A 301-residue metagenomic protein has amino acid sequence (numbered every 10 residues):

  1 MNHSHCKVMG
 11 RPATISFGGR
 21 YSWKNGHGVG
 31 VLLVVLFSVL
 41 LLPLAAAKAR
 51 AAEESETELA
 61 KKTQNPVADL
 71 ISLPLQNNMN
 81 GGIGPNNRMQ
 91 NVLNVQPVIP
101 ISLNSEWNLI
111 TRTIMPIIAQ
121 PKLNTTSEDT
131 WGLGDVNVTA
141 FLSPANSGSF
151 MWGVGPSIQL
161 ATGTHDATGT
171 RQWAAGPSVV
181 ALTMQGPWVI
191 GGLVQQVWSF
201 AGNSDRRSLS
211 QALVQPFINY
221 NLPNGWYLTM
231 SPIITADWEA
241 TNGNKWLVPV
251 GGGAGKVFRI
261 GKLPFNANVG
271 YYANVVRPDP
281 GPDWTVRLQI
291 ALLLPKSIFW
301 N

Functional and structural regions predicted by a protein language model:
M1-E56, S297-N301: Cleavable N-terminal export/targeting peptides
R50-N301: Transmembrane beta-barrel domains of Gram-negative outer membranes and organellar outer membranes
